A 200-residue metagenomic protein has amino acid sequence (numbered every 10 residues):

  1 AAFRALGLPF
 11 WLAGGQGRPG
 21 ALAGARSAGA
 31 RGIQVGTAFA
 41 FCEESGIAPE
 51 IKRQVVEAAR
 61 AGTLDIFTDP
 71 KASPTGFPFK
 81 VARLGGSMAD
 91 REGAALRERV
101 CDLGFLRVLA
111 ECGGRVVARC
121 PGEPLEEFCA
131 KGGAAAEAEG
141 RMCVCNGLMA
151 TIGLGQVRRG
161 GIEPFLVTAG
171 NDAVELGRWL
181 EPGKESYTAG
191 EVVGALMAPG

Functional and structural regions predicted by a protein language model:
A1-P9, G17, S27-G200: Conserved active-site-proximal phosphate/metal-binding subdomains
L22-A23: Generic hydrophobic/aromatic pocket-lining and core-packing "Φ" positions
